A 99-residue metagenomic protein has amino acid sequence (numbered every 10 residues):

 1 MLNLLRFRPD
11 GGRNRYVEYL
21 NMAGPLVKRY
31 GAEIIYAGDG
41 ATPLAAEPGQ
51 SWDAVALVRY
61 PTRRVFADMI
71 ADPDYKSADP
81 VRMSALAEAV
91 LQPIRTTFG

Functional and structural regions predicted by a protein language model:
M1-A54, P61-D68, R95-G99: Short S/T/G/P-rich N-terminal loop/turn motif that feeds into the first structured element of a domain
G31-I34, D74, V90: Secondary-structure boundary/capping signal
P43-L44, K76-A78: A short local loop/turn or secondary-structure capping micro-motif enriched for an aromatic residue
D53-A56, A87-A89: Generic beta-strand structural signal
D68-D74: Short amphipathic alpha-helices in soluble, non-transmembrane regions that often serve as interface/regulatory elements
P80-G99: Charge-dense polyanion-binding interfaces
